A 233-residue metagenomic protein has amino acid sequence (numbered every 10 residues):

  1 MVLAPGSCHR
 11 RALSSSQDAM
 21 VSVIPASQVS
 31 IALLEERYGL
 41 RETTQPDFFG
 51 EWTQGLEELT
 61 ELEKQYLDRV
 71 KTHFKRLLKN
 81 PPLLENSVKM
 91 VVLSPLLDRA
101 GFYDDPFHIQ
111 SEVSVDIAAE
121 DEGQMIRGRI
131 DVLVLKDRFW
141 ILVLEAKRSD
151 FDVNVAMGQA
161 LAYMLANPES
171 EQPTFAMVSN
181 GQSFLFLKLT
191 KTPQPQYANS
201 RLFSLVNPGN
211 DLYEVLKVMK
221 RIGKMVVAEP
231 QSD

Functional and structural regions predicted by a protein language model:
V2-A4, A12: Acidic, Ala/Val/Gly-enriched low-complexity intrinsically disordered segments
V21-V23, S27-P173, L185-D233: A short, conserved, highly charged catalytic patch centered on acidic carboxylates
A176: Short glycine-aspartate micro-motif
